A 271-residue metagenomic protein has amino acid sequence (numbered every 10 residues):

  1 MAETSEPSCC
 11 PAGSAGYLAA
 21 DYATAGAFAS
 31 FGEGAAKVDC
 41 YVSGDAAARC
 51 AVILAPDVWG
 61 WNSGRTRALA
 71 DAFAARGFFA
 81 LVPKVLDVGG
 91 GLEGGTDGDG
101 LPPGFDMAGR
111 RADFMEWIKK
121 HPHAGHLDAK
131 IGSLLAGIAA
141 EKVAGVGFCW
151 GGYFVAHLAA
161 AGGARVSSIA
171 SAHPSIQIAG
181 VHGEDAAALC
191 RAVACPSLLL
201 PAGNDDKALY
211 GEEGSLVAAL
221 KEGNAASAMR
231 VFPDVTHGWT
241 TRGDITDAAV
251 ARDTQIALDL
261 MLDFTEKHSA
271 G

Functional and structural regions predicted by a protein language model:
M1-G271: N-terminal cap/leader regions of alpha/beta-hydrolase-fold enzymes, predominantly small-molecule hydrolases
